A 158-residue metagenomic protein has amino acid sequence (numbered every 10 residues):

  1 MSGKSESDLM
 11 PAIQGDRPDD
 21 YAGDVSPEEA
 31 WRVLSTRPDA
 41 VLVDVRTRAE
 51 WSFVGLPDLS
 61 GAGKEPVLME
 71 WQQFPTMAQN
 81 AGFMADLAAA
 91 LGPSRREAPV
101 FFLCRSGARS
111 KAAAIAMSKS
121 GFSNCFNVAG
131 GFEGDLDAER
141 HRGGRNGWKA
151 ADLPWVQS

Functional and structural regions predicted by a protein language model:
M1-A40, R48-P99, S110-S158: Rhodanese-like catalytic fold shared by cysteine-dependent sulfurtransferases and DSP/PTP-type phosphatases
D44, G107: Conserved G/P- and acidic residue-centered "switch" motifs that form tight phosphate/ATP-binding loops in soluble
F102-L103: Short, surface-exposed ligand- or partner-binding patches at beta-edge/loop junctions that are enriched in aromatics
